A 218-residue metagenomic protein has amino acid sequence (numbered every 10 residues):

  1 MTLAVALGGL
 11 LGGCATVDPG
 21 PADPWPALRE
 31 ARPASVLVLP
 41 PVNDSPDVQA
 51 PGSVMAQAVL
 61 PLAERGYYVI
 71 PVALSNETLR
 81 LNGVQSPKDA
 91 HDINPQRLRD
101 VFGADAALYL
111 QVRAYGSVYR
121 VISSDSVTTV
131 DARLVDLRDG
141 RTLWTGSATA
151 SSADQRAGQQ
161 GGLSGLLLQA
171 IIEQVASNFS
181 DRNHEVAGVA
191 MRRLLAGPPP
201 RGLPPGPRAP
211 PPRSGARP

Functional and structural regions predicted by a protein language model:
M1-L3: Bacterial N-terminal signal peptides that target proteins for export
L10-G13: C-terminal motif of bacterial Sec signal peptides marking the signal peptidase cleavage site
A15-A34, L137-P218: C-terminal/domain-edge helix-coil "capping" segments
P33-S35, S45-Y109, R141, T145 (+1 more regions): N-terminal segment of the mature soluble domain
P41-Q49, G83-Q85, V118-V121, A157-G158: Second-shell loop/turn segments in exported
N43-P46, S75-L79, R113-V118, T149-A153: Solvent-exposed loop/turn segments at secondary-structure junctions within structured extracellular/periplasmic domains
S45-S53, D89, T129, A157-Q169: Soluble non-cytosolic domains of exported or imported proteins
P87-L143, A153-Q155, G162, A209-P218: Surface-exposed short loop/turn segments
